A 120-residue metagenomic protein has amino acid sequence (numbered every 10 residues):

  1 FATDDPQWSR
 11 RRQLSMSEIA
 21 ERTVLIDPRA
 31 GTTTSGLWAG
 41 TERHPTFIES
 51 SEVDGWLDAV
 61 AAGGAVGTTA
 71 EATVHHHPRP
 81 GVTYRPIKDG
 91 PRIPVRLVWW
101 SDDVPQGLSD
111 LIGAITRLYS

Functional and structural regions predicted by a protein language model:
F1-T3, L25-P28, V60, A65-A70 (+2 more regions): Hydrophobic alpha-helical membrane segments, chiefly transmembrane helices and signal peptide h-regions, characterized
A2, T41-R43, P78, P91: Short, structurally constrained coil/turn elements that cap an alpha-helix or connect an alpha-helix to the following
D4, T34, E52, V95-R96: Acidic, low-complexity intrinsically disordered regions
D5, R12, S17, D89-S120: Extended ligand-binding regions for polar small-molecule ligands
W8-R11, D54-D103: Beta-alpha-beta core module
W8-T46, L57-D58, P105-S109: Secondary-structure junction motif
I19, V74-R85, G113-S120: A broadly tuned preference for mixed-charge, low-complexity surface segments
